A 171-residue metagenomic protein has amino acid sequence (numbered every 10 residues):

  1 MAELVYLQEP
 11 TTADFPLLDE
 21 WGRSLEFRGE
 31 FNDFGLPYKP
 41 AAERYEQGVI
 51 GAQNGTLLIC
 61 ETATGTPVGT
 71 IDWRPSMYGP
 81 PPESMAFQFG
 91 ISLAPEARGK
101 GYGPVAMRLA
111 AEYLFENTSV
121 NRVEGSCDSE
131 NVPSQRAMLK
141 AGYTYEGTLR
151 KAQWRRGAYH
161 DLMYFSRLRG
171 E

Functional and structural regions predicted by a protein language model:
M1-A2, R28, I50-G51: Short glycine-enriched loop/turn motifs at secondary-structure junctions
M1-R23, C60-E171: Acyl-donor (CoA/ACP) binding surface of acyl/acetyltransferases
E26-E46: Conserved GNAT-fold acetyl-CoA-binding loop/helix
A41-A42, G55, I71-R74: Short structured motifs
E46-E61: A short helix-loop-beta-strand connector motif used in the catalytic cores of GNAT acetyltransferases and, in some
